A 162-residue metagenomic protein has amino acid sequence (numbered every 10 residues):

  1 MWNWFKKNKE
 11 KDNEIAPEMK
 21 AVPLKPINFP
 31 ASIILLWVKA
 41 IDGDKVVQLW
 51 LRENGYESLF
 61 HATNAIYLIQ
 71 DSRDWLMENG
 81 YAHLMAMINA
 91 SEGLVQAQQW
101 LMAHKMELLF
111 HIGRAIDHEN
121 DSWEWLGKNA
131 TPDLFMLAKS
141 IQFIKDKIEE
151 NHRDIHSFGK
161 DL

Functional and structural regions predicted by a protein language model:
W2-L162: Ankyrin repeat (ANK) tandem alpha-helical domains that serve as protein-protein interaction scaffolds, prominent
